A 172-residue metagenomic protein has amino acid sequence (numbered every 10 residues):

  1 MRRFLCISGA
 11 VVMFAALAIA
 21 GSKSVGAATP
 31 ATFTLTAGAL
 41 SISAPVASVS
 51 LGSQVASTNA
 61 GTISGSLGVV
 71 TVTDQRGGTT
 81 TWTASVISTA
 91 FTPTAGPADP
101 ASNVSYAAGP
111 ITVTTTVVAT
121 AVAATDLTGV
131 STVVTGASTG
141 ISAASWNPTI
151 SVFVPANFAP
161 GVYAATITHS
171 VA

Functional and structural regions predicted by a protein language model:
R2-S24: Secretory targeting and sorting signals
C6, G21-A172: Signature of Gram-negative chaperone-usher
